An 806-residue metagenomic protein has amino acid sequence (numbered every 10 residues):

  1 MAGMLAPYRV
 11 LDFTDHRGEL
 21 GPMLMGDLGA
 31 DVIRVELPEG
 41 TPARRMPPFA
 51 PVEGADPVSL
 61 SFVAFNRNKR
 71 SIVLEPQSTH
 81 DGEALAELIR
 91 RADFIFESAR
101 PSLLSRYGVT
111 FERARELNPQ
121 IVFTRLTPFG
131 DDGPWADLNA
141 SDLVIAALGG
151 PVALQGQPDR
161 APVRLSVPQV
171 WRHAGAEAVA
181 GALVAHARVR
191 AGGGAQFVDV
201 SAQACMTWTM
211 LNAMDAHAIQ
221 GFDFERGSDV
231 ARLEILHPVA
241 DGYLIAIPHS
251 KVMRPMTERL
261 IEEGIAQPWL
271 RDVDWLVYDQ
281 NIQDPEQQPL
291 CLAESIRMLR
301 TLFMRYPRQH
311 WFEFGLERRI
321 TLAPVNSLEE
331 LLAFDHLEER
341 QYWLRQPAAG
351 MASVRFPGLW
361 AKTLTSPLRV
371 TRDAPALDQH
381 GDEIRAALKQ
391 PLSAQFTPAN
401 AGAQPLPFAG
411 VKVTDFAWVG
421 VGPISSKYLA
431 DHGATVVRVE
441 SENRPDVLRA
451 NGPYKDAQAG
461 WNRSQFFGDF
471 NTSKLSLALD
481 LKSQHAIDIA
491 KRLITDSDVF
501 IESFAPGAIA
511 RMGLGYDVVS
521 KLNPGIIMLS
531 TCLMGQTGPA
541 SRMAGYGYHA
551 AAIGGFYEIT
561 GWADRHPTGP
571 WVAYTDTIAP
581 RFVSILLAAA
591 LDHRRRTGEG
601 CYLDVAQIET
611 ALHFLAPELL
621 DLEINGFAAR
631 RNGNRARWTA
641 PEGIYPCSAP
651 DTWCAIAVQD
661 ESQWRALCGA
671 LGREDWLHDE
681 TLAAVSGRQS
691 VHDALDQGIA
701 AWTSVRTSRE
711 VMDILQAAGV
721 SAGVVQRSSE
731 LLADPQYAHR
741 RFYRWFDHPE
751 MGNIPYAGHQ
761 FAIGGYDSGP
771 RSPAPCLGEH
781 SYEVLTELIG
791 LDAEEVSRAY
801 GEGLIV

Functional and structural regions predicted by a protein language model:
M1-A191, A218-D223, M298, H380-E599 (+2 more regions): N-terminal helix-loop segment corresponding to the beta1-alpha1 unit of nucleotide/adenylate-binding folds
M1-R9, P238, L276-D279, E294-M298 (+4 more regions): Terminal low-complexity tails and localization/encapsulation signals of metabolic enzymes
D31-V32, L316-E330, V436-V439, N443 (+2 more regions): Short, well-structured beta-strand/strand-turn elements
E39, P128-G130, A202-W208, D241-Y243 (+8 more regions): Glycine-rich beta-alpha junction loops
V144, S166-L183, S201-L211, R232 (+5 more regions): Mid-domain beta-loop-alpha active-site segment that forms a flexible, acidic cofactor/metal-binding surface
P162-H173, A195, E225-E234, L244 (+8 more regions): A short glycine-threonine-serine/GTX helix/turn-capping micro-motif
A185-R226, A231-E234, W311, P324-L328 (+1 more regions): Substrate-binding/catalytic subdomain of NAD(P)-dependent oxidoreductase enzymes
L233-R318, L322, A401, P641-A718 (+1 more regions): Aromatic-enriched alpha-helical interface/lid elements that frame and gate functional surfaces
